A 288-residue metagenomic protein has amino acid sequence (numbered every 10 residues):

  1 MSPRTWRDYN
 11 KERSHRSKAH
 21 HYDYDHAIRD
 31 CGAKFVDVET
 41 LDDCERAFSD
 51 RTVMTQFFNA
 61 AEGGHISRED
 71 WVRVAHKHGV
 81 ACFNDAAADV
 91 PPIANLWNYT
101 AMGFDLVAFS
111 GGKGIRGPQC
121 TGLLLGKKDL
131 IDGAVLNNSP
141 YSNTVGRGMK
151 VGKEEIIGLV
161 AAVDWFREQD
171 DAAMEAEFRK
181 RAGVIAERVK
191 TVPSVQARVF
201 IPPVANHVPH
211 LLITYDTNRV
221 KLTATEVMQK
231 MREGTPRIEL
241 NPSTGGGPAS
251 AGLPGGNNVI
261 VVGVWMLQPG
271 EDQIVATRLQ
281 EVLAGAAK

Functional and structural regions predicted by a protein language model:
M1-E168, R181, V189-K190, K221 (+6 more regions): Conserved PLP-enzyme active-site core in the AAT-like
R167-I201: Conserved PLP-dependent catalytic core of the aminotransferase class-I/II
R188-V282: Conserved C-terminal alpha-helix-loop-beta "cap" of PLP-dependent enzymes that closes/shapes the active-site mouth
A286-K288: Long beta-sheet-rich domains in secretory-pathway and surface-associated proteins
